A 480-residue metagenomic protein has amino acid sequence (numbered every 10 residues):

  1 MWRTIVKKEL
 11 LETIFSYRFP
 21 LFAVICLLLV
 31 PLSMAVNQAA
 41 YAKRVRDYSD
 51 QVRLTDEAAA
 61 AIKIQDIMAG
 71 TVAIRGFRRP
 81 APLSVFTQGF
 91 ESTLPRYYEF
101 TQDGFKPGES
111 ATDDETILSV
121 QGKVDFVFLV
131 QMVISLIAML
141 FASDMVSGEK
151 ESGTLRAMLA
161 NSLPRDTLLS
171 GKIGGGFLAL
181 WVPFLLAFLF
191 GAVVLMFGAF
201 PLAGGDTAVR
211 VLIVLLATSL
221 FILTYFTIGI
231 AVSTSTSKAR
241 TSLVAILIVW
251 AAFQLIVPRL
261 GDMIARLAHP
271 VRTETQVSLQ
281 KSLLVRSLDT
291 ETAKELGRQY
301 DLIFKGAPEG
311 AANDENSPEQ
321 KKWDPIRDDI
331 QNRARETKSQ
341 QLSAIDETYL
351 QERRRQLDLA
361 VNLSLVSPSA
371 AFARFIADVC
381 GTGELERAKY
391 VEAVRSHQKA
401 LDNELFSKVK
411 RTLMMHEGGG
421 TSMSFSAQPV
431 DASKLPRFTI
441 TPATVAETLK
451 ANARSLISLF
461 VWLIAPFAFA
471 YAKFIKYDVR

Functional and structural regions predicted by a protein language model:
M1-G122, R240-R480: Transmembrane alpha-helical segments and their membrane-interface loop/helix boundaries that make up the transmembrane
T4-V6, L10, I14-F15, L140-W181 (+2 more regions): Helix-loop-helix units of permease transmembrane domains in multi-pass membrane transporters, especially ABC
R18, D125, L129, V133-I134 (+2 more regions): Selective transmembrane-helix segments that form parts of the transport pathway or gating/packing helices in multipass
V24, G174, L178, V182 (+5 more regions): Hydrophobic residues within alpha-helical transmembrane segments of multi-pass solute transporters/permease subunits
R75-E91, G122-G148, S152: Long, hydrophobic alpha-helical segments
V124-M132, L140-D144, A179, V214-F221 (+1 more regions): Alpha-helical transmembrane segments of multi-pass integral membrane proteins
A138-A142, I228, A245, A470: Hydrophobic/aromatic residues in alpha-helical transmembrane segments
L212-S235, P466-F467: Hydrophobic alpha-helical transmembrane segments of polytopic membrane proteins
